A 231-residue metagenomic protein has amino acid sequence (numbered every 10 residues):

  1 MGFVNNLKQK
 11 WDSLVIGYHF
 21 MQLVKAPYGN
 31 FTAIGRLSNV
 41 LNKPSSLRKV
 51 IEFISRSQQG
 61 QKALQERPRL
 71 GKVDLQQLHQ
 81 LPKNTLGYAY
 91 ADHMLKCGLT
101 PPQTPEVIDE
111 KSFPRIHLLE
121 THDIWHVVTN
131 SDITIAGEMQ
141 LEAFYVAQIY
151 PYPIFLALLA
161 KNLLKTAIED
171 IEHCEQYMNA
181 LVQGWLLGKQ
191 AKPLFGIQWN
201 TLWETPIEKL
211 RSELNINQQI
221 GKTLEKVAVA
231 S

Functional and structural regions predicted by a protein language model:
M1-R67, Q76, L202-S231: Sequence termini and other peripheral, non-core segments
N30-S38, R48-E208: Core of folded catalytic or high-affinity ligand/protein-binding domains in predominantly eukaryotic proteins
